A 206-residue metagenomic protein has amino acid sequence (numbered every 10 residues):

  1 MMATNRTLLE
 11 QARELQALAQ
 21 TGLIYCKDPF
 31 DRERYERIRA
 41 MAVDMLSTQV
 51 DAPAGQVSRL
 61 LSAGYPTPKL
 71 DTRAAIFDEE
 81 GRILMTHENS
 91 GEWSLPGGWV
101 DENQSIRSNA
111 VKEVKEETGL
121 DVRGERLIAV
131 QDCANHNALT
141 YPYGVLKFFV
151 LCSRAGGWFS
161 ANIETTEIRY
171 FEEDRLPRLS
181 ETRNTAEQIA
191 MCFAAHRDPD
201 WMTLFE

Functional and structural regions predicted by a protein language model:
T4-A17: Short amphipathic alpha-helical heptad-repeat segments
R6, P29-E33, I163: Short, solvent-exposed positions on alpha-helices
A19-C26: Secondary-structure edge/capping motif, primarily at the C-terminal ends of alpha-helices and the immediately following
P29-R73: Acidic, metal-coordinating catalytic segment for phosphate/diphosphate chemistry, firing primarily on the Nudix
A54-V57, P199-E206: Short, flexible loop/turn segments with low-complexity composition
Q56-S94, V122, R126: N-terminal strand-loop-strand
M85-N109: A mid-sequence interfacial segment
V100-G124, D132-C192, W201-F205: Unchanged
